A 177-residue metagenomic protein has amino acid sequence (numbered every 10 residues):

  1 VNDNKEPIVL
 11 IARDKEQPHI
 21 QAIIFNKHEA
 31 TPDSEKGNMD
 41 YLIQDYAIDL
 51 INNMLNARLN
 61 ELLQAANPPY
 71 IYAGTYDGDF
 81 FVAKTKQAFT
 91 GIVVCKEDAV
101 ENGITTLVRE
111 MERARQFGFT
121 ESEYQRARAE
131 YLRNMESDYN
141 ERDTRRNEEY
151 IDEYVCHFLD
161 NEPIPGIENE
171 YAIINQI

Functional and structural regions predicted by a protein language model:
V1-I23: Hydrophobic, small-residue-rich alpha-helical packing segments that form membrane-like cores
P18-M39, L59-I177: M16 family metallopeptidases and their MPP-like homologs
Q44, I48, N52: Long, His/Glu/Asp-enriched segments that create or flank divalent metal/ion-associated functional microenvironments
